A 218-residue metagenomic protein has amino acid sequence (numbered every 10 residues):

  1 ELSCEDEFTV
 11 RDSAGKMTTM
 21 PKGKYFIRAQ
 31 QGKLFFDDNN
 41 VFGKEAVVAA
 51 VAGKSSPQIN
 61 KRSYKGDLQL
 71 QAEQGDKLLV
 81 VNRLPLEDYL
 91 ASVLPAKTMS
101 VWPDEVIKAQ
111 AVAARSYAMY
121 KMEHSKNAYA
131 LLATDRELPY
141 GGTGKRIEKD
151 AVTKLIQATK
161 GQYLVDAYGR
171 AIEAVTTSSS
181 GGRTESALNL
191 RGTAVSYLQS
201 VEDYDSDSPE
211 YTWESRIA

Functional and structural regions predicted by a protein language model:
L2-A91: Extended acidic/polar, glycine-enriched regions that form or flank non-catalytic beta-rich accessory modules
G43-V48, V80, A96-T98, A128-A130 (+1 more regions): Generic detector of short, locally flexible boundary/turn motifs and exposed helical patches
G75, P95, M119: Residue-level marker of positions within ordered structural domains that often coincide with functionally constrained
D88-L94, S208-Y211: Short alpha-helical interface patches
V93-P103: Glycine- and acidic
W102-A218: Extended substrate/cofactor- or partner-recognition/assembly subdomains adjacent to catalytic sites in enzymes
